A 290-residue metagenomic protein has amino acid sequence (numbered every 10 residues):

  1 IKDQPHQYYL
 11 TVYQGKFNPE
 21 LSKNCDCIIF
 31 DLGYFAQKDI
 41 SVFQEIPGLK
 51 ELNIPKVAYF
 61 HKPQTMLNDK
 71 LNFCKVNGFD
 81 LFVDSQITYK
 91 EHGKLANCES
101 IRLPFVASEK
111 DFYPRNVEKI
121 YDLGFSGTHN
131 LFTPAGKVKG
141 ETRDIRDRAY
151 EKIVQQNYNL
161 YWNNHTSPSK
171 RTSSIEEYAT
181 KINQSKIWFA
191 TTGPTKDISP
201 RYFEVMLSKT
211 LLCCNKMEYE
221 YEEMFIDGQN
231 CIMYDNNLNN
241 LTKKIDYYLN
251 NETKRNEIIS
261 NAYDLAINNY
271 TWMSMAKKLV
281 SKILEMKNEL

Functional and structural regions predicted by a protein language model:
I1-P47, E51, P55-F203, L211-M224 (+2 more regions): Nucleotide-sugar donor-binding catalytic core of glycosyltransferases
M206: Short alpha-helix at the nucleotide-sugar/activated-sugar donor binding site of glycosyltransferases and closely
C231-N237, Y247-E252: Conserved acidic donor-binding segment of nucleotide-sugar-dependent glycosyltransferases
K244: Short amphipathic alpha-helices within nucleic acid-binding modules
N250-I283: A charged, aromatic-enriched C-terminal amphipathic alpha-helix characteristic of glycosyltransferases across folds
L284-L290: Generic C-terminal helix-cap and adjacent flexible tail
